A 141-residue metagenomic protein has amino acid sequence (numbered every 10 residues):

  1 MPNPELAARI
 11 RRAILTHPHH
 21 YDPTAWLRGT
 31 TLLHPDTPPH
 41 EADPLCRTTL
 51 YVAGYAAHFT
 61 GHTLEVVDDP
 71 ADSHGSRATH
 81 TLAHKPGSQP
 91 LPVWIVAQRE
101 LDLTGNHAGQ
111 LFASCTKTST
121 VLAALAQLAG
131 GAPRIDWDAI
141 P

Functional and structural regions predicted by a protein language model:
M1-P141: Catalytic phosphate/metal-binding cores of nucleic-acid and nucleotide-processing enzymes, i.e., regions that mediate
